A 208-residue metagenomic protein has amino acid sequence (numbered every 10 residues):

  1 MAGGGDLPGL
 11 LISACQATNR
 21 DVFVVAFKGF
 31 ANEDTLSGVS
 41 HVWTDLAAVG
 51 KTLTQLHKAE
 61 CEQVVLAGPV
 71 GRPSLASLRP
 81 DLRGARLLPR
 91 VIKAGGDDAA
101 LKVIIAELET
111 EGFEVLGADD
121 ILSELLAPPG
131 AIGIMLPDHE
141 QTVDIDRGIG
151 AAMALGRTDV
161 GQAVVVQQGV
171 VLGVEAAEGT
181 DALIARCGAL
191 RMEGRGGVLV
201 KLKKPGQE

Functional and structural regions predicted by a protein language model:
M1-F27: N-terminal basic/disordered segments at the start of proteins
G4, P69-R72, V170, K204-P205: Short glycine-rich anion-binding loops that position phosphate/pyrophosphate groups of nucleotides and phosphorylated
C15, A118-M135, H139-E208: Conserved mixed alpha/beta catalytic, RNA-binding, or beta-rich assembly cores of soluble enzyme, regulatory
D21-V24, S40, E62-V64, I105 (+4 more regions): Structural motif
A26-A47: N-terminal beta-loop-helix "entrance" segment that forms/cooperates in small-molecule cofactor or anionic ligand
V42-L56, A94-D98: Glycine-rich anion/phosphate-binding loops
G50-G84: Glycine-rich nucleotide/cofactor/substrate-binding loop typically near the N-terminus or early in the first domain
P80-D138: Hydrophobic alpha-helical segments and helix pairs
